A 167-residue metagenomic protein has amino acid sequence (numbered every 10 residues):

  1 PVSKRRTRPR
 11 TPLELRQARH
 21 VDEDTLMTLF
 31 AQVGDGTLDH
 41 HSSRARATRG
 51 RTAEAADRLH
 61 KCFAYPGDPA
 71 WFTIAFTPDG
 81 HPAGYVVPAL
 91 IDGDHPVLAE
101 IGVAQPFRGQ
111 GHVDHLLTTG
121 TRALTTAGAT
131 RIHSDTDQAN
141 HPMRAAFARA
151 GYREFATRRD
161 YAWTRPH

Functional and structural regions predicted by a protein language model:
P1-V21, R159-W163: Acyl-donor-binding surface of acyltransferase catalytic domains
E14-H40: A short beta-loop-alpha structural element at the N-terminal edge of CoA-dependent acyl/N-acetyltransferase catalytic
H40-H95, I101: A conserved beta-strand-loop-helix scaffold within acyl/acetyltransferase catalytic domains
A75, F107, G111-T119: Conserved acetyl-CoA pyrophosphate-binding loop and the N-cap/start of the following alpha-helix in GNAT-like
F76, I101-R108, D137: A short, internal acetyl-CoA/4′-phosphopantetheine-binding micro-motif in the GNAT/acyltransferase core
Q105, S134-R144, A162-R165: Conserved beta-strand-loop-alpha-helix junction that forms the acyl-donor binding cleft
D114, Q138-A156: Conserved active-site alpha-helix within GNAT-family acetyltransferase domains
L124-D135: Conserved GNAT acetyl-CoA-binding A-motif
